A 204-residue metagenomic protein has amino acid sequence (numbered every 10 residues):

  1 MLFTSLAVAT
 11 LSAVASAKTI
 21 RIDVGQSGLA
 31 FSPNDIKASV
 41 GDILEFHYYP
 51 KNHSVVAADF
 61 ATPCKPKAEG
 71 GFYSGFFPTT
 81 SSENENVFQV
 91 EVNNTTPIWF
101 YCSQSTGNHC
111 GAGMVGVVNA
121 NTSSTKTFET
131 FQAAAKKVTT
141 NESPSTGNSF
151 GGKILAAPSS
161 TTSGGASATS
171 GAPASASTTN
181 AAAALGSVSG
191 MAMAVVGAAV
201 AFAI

Functional and structural regions predicted by a protein language model:
M1, M114, M191-M193: Detector for methionine-enriched segments
F3-A17, A194-A198: Cleavable N-terminal signal peptides of Sec/SRP-targeted secreted and luminal proteins
T10-S175: Mature extracellular/extracytoplasmic regions of secreted and cell-surface glycoproteins
S177-I204: Cleavable C-terminal sorting propeptides in eukaryotic secreted/cell-surface proteins
